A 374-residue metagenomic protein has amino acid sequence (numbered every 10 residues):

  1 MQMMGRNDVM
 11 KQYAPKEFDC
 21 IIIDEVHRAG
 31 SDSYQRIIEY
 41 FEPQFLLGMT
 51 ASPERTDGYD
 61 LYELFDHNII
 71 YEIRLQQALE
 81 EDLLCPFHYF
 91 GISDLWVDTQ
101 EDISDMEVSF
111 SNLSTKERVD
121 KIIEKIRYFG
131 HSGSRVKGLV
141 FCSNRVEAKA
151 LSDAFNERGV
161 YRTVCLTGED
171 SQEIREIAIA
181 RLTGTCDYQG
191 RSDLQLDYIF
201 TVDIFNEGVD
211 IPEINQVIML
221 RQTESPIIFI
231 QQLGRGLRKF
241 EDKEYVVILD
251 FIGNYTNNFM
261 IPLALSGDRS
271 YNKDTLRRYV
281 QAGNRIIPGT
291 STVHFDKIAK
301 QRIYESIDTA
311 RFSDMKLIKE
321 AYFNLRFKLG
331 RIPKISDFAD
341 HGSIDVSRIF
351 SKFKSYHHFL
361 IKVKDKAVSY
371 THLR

Functional and structural regions predicted by a protein language model:
Q2-E17, S31, Q35: Conserved helix/coil segment N-terminal to the catalytic DExD/H
S31-L84: Post-DEXD/H (motif II) to motif III coupling segment of the RecA-like Helicase ATP-binding lobe
E72-S134: Conserved interdomain linker/interface between the two RecA-like ATPase lobes of SF2 helicase motors
D170-T201: Conserved helicase ATPase core of P-loop NTP-dependent helicases/translocases
E207-Q222, V247-D250: A short beta-strand element within the Helicase C-terminal
S225-E241: Conserved SF2 helicase motif VI
G236-P262: Conserved segment of the helicase C-terminal RecA-like domain
L265-Y370: Long, largely alpha-helical accessory region at the distal end of helicase-like NTP-driven motors
